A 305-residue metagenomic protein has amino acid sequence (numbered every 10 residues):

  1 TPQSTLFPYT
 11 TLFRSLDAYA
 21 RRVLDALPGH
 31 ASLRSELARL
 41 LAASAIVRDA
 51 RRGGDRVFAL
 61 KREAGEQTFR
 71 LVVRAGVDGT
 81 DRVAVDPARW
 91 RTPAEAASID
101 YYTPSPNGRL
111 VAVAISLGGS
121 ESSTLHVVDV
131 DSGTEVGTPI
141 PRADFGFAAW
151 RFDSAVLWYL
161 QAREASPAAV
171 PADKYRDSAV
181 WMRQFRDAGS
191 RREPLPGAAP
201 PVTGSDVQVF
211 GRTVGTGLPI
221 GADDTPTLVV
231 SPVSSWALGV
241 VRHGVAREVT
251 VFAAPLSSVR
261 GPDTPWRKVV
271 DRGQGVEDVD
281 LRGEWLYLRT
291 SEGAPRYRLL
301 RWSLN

Functional and structural regions predicted by a protein language model:
T1-L12: Short, small-residue-biased leader/transition segments that mark boundaries at the very start of proteins
L16, V57, A84: Residue-level signal for inorganic ion chemistry
R21-A45, V77-S98, G118-S120, V127-G146 (+5 more regions): Multi-bladed beta-propeller domains
S32, E36-R74: Long amphipathic N-terminal alpha/beta scaffold segment
A43-L60, P93-A114, P141-L160, V214-V240 (+1 more regions): Conserved beta-propeller blade repeats
G65-V72, S120-H126, S166-M182, V245-A253 (+1 more regions): Structural motif
G239, G244-R247, R260, L288-R296: Amphipathic alpha-helical
V279-L281, R289-N305: Helix-coil-helix junctions within alpha-helical repeat/solenoid scaffolds
